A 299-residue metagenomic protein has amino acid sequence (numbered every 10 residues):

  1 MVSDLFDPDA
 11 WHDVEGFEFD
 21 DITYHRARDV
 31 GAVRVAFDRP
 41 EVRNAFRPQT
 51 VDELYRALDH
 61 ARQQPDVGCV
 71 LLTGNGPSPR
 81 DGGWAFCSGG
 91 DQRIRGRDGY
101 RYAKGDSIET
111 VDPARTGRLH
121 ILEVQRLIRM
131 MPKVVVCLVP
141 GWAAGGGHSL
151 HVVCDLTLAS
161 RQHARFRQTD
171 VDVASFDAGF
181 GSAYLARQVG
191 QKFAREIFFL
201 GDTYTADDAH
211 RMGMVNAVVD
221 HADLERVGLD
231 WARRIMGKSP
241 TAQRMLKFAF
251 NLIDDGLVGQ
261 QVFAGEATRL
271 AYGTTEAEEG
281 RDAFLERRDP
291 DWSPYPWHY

Functional and structural regions predicted by a protein language model:
M1-R80: Conserved CoA-thioester-binding segment of acyl-CoA-metabolizing enzymes
R39-P40, K238-S239, R287: Short loop-to-helix capping motifs
V42, G74-E123, A174: Glycine- (often His-adjacent) and acidic-residue-rich active-site loop that binds/positions the CoA thioester
D81, A159-A164, V215-V262, R269 (+2 more regions): C-terminal long alpha-helix characteristic of the crotonase
E123-M130, L138, A144-I197, M212 (+2 more regions): CoA-thioester-processing core
L156, E196, L200-D202, D208 (+3 more regions): Well-ordered beta-strand positions
